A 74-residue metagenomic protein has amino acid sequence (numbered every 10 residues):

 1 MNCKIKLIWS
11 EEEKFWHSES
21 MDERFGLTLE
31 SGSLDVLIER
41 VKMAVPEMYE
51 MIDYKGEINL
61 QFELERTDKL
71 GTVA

Functional and structural regions predicted by a protein language model:
M1-K6, E12-E13, F25, D35-A74: Short, charged, surface-exposed hinge/linker loops at domain edges that act as mobile lids or interdomain connectors
F15-S18: Short aromatic-glycine-enriched beta-strand elements
S20-R24: Short glycine-enriched loop/turn motifs at secondary-structure junctions
